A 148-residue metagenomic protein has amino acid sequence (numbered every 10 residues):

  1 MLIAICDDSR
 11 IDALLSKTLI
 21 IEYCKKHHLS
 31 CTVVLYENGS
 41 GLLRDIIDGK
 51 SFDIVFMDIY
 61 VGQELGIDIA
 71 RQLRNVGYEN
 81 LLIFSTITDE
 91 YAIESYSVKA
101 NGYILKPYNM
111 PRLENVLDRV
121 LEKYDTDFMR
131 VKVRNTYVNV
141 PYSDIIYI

Functional and structural regions predicted by a protein language model:
M1, C31, N80: Switch/coupling loops of ABC transporter nucleotide-binding domains
M1-I20, V55: Conserved acidic segment of CheY-like receiver
R10, E37-G41: Acidic phosphotransfer microenvironment of two-component signaling modules
C24-L29, V76-Y78: Short helix-capping segments at alpha-helix termini
H27-N38: Short hydrophobic/Thr-rich beta-strand motif most characteristic of the beta2 strand and flanking loop of CheY-like
R44-Y124: CheY-like receiver
N115-I148: Conserved binding/recognition cores within well-folded domains
